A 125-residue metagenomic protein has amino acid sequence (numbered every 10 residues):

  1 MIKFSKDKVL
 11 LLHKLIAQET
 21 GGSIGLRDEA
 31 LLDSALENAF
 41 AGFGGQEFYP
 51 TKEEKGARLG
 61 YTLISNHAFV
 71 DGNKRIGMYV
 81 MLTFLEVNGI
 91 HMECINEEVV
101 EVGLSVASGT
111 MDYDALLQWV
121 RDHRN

Functional and structural regions predicted by a protein language model:
M1-N125: FIC/Doc superfamily catalytic core
